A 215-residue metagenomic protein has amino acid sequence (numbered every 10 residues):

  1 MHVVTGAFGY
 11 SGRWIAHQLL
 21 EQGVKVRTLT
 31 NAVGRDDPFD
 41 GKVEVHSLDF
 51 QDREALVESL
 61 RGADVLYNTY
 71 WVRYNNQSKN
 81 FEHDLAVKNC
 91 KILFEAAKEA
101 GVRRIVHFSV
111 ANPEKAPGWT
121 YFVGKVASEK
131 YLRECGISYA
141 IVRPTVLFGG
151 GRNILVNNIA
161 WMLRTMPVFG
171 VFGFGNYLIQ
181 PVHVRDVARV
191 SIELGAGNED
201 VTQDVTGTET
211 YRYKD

Functional and structural regions predicted by a protein language model:
M1-Q22: N-terminal Rossmann NAD(P)H-binding glycine-rich loop of SDR-like oxidoreductase domains
H2, L194-D215: Mid/C-terminal beta-alpha module of Rossmann-like enzyme folds, strongest in SDR-family dehydrogenases/epimerases
T5, L29, T69-Y70, I105-A111 (+1 more regions): SDR active-site strand-loop-helix element
G34-F39, V43-A100, A111-K115: NAD(P)H-binding glycine-rich loop region in Rossmannoid oxidoreductase-like domains and their noncatalytic homologs
W119, A140-N158, Y177-L178, Y211: Flexible, glycine-rich beta-alpha linker
K130-G151, A160, T165, G170-F172: Conserved beta-loop-beta element that borders a ligand/cofactor-binding pocket
G150-G151, N176-R185, V205-D215: Substrate-binding strand-loop-helix patch in Rossmann-like NAD(P)-dependent oxidoreductase/epimerase domains
